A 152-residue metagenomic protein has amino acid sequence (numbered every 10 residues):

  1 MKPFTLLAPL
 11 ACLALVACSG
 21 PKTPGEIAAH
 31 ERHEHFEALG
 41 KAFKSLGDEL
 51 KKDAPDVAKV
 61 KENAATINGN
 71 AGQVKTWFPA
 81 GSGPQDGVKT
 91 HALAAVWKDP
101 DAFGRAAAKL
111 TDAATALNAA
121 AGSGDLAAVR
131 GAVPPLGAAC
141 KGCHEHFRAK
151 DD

Functional and structural regions predicted by a protein language model:
M1-A8: Bacterial N-terminal signal peptides that target proteins for export
A14-A17: C-terminal motif of bacterial Sec signal peptides marking the signal peptidase cleavage site
S19-V57, A65, G69-D152: Sequence context surrounding c-type heme c attachment/ligation sites in exported
V60: Active-site segments that bind and position negatively charged phosphate/pyrophosphate groups
